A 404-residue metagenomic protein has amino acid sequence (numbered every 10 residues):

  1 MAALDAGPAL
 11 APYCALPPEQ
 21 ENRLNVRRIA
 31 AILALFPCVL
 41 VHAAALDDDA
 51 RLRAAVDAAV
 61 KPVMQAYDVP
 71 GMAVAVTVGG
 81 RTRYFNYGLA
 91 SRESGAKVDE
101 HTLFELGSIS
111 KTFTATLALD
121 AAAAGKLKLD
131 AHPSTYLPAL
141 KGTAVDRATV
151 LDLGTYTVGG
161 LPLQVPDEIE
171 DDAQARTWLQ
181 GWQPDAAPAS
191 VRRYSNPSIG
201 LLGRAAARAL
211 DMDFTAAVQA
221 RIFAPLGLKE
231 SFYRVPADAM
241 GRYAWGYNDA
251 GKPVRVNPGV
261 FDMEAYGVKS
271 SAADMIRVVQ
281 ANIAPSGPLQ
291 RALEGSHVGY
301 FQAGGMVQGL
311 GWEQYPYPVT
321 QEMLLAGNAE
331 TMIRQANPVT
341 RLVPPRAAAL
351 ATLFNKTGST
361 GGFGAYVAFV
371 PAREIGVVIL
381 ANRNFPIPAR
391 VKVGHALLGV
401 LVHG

Functional and structural regions predicted by a protein language model:
N22-A30: Bacterial N-terminal signal peptides that target proteins for export
A30-V39: Bacterial N-terminal signal peptides
V41-A45: Boundary at the C-terminal end of the N-terminal hydrophobic targeting segment
D47-F104, K126-K128, G142, A173-T177 (+1 more regions): Short, conserved catalytic-motif segment at the N-terminal edge
Q65-A73, E93-L153, P184-S198, M263-Y266 (+2 more regions): Short active-site loop at a secondary-structure junction that contains or immediately precedes the catalytic residue(s)
Y84, S91, T143-F354, S359: Short, surface-exposed loop or secondary-structure junction motifs that flank catalytic or metal-binding residues
G304-M306, Y317-P318, N384-G404: Short, gly/Ser/Thr-rich active-site loops of penicillin-recognizing serine hydrolases
K356, G364-R383: Short, well-ordered beta-strand elements
